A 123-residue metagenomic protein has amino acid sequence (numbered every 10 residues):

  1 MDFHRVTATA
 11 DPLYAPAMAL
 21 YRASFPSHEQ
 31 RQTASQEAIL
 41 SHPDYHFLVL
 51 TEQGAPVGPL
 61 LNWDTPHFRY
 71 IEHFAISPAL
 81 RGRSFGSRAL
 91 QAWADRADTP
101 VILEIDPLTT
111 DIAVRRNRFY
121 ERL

Functional and structural regions predicted by a protein language model:
M1-S35: Short amphipathic alpha-helix that is part of the acyltransferase structural core
R22-P56: Active-site rim helix/loop that mediates acceptor-substrate recognition in acyltransferases
V49, G54-D64, F68-A75: Conserved beta-strand in the GNAT
F74, A79, E104-L108: Short strand-loop junctions, especially beta-strand C-caps/beta-turns that link beta-sheets to coils or alpha-helices
I76, G82-D95: Conserved acetyl-CoA-binding loop-helix of GNAT-fold acetyltransferases
R96-D111: Conserved GNAT acetyl-CoA-binding A-motif
P107-L123: Conserved active-site alpha-helix within GNAT-family acetyltransferase domains
